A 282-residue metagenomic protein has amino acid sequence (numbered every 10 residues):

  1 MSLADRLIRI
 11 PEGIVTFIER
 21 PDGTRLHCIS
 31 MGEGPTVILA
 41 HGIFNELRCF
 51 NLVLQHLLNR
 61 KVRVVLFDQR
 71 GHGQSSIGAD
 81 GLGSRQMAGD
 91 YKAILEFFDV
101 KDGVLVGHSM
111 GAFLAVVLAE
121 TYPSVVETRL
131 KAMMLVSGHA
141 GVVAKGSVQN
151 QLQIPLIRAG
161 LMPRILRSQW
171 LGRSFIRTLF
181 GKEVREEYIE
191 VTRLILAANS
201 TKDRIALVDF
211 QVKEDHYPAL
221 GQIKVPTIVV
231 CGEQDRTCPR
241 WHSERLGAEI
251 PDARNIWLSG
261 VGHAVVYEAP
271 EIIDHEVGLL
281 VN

Functional and structural regions predicted by a protein language model:
M1-V37, N59-V62, V100-K101, V281-N282: Alpha/beta-hydrolase fold catalytic core
P21, L66-M110, V126, H275: Active-site loop/oxyanion-hole signature of alpha/beta-hydrolase fold enzymes
T24-Q74: Conserved HGGG/HGGXW glycine-rich cap/lid loop of the alpha/beta-hydrolase fold
V116, E120, S124-M162: Flexible "cap/lid" loop of the alpha/beta hydrolase fold
A144-S147, I165-G221: Conserved alpha/beta-hydrolase catalytic His-Asp/Glu region
I223, V229-C231, D235: Short beta-strand/loop motif that positions the catalytic acidic residue of the alpha/beta-hydrolase fold
R236-H242: Conserved alpha/beta-hydrolase "acid-adjacent" motif
A253-N282: Catalytic active-site module of serine/aspartate enzymes centered on a nucleophile-bearing elbow/loop
